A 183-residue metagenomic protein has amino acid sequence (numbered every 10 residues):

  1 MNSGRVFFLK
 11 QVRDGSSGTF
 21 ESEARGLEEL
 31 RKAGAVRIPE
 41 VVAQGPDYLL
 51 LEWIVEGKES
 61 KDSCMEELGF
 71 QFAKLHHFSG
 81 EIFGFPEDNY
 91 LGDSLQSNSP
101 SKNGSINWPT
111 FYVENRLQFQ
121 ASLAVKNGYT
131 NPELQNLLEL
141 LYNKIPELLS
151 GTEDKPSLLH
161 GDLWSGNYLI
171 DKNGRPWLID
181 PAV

Functional and structural regions predicted by a protein language model:
N2, G34, L163, K172-G174: A generic beta-sheet turn/junction motif
N2-T110: ATP-binding pocket architecture of kinase catalytic cores
V6, Y48, P156-L158, P176: Hydrophobic "anchor" residues on beta-strands that sit immediately upstream of conserved functional sites
S16-G18, P46-L51, E59, Q118-F119 (+3 more regions): Helix-rich C-terminal or lid/interface subdomains of diverse kinases
L27, Y112, L163, D180-P181: Generic structural signal for small/hydrophobic residues in well-ordered secondary structure, especially within
G80-L158, D171: An alpha-helical support segment within catalytic cores of ATP-dependent transferases
S157, D162, N167: Conserved catalytic-loop position in the HRD/HxD motif
G166-V183: Catalytic activation segment of kinase domains across protein kinase-like and atypical kinase folds
